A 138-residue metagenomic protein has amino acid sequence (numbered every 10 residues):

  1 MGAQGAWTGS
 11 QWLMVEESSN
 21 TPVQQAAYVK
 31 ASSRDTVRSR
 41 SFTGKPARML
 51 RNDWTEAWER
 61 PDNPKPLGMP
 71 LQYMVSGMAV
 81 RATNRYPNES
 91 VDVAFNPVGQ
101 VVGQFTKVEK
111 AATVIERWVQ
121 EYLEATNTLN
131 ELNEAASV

Functional and structural regions predicted by a protein language model:
M1-V138: Conserved active-site-proximal phosphate/metal-binding subdomains
